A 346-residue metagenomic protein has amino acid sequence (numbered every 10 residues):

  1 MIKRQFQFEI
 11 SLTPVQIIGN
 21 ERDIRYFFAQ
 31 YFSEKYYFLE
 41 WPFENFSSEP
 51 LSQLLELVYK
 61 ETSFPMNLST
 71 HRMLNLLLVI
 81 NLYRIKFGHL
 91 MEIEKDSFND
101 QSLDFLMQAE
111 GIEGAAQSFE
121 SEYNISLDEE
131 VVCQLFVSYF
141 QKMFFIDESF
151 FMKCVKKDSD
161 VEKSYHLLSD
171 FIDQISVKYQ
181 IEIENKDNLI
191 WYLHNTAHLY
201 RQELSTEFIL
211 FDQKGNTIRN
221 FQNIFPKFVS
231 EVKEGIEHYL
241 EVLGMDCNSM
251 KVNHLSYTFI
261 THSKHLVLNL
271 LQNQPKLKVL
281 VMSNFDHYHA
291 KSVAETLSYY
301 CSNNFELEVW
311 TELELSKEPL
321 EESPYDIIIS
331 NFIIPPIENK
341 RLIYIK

Functional and structural regions predicted by a protein language model:
M1-K346: A cross-family "folded-core" feature that marks the main globular domain of proteins
